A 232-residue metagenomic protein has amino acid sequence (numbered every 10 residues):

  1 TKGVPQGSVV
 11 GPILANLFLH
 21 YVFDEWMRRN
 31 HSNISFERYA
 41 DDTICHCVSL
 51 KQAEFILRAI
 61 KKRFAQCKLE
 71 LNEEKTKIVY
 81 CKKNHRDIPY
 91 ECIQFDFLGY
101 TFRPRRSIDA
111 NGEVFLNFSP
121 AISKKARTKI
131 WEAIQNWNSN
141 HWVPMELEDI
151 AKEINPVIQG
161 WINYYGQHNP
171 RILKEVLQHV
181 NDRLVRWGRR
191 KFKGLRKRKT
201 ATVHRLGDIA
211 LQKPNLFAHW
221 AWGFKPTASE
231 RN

Functional and structural regions predicted by a protein language model:
T1-N232: Non-catalytic terminal/accessory segments
